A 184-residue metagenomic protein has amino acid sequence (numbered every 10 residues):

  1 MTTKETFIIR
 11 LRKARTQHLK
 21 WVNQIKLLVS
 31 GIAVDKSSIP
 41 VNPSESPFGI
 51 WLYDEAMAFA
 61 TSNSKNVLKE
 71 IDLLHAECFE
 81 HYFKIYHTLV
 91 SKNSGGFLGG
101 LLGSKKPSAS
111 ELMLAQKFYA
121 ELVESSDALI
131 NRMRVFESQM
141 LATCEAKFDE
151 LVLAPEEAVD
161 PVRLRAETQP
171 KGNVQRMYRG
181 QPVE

Functional and structural regions predicted by a protein language model:
M1-E184: N-terminal membrane-sensor/transducer module of prokaryotic signaling receptors
